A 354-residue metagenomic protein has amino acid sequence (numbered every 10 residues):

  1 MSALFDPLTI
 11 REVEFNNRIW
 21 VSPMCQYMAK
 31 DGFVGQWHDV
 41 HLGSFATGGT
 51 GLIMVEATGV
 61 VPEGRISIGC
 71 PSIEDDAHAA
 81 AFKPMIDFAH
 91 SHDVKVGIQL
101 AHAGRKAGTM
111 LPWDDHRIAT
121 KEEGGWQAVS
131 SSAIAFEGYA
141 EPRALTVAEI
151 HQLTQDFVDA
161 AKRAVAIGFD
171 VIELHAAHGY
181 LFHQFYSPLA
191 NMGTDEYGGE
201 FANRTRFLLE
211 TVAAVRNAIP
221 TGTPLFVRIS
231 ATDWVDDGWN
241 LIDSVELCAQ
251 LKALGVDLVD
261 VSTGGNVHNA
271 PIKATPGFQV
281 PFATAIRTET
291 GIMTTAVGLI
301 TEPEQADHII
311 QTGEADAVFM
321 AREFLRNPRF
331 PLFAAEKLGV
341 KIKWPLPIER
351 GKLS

Functional and structural regions predicted by a protein language model:
M1-S354: Flavin-dependent oxidoreductase catalytic cores
